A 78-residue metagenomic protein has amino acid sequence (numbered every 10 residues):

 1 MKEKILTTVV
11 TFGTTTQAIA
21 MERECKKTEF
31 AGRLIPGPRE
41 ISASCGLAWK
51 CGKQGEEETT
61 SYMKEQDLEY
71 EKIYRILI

Functional and structural regions predicted by a protein language model:
M1-K2, I35-E40: Short, flexible, solvent-exposed loop/turn segments with mixed acidic/basic and small polar residues
K2, E22, E58: Long, contiguous binding/interaction regions
K2-T11: Short glycine-/aliphatic-rich beta-strand segments at the starts of folded cytosolic domains
V10-G13, C51: Small/polar loops that bind or transfer phosphate-bearing groups
T14-F30: Short amphipathic alpha-helix segments
A31-G37, E71-K72: A short linear hydrophobic-aromatic micro-motif
I41-C45: A short acidic, helix-capping loop that chelates divalent metal ions and anchors anionic groups
K50-I78: C-terminal structural segments of small proteins and small subunits
